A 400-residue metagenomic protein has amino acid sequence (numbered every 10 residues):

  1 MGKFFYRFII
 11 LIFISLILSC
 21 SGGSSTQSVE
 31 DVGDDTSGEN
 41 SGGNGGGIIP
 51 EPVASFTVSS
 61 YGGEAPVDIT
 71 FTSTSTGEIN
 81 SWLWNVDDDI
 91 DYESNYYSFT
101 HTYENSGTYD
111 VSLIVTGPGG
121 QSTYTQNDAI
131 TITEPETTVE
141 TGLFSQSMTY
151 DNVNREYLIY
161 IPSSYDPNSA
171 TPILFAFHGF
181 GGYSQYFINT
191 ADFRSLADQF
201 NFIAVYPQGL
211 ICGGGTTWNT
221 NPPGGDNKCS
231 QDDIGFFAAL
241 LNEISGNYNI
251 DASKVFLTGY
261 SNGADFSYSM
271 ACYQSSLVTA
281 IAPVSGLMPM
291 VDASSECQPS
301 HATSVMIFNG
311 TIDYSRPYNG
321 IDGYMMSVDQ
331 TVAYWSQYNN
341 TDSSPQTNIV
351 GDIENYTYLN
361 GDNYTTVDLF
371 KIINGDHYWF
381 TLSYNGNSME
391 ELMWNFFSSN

Functional and structural regions predicted by a protein language model:
M1-I9: Bacterial N-terminal signal peptides that target proteins for export
L16-S19: C-terminal motif of bacterial Sec signal peptides marking the signal peptidase cleavage site
S24-G47, Y124-Q126, T131-I173, Q199 (+6 more regions): A domain-start/cap signature at the N-terminus of enzymes
Q27-T137: Extracellular/lumenal mature domains of secreted and surface-exposed proteins
L143-F144, M148-I161, N168-F256, Y260 (+4 more regions): Serine-hydrolase catalytic machinery in alpha/beta-hydrolase-like enzymes
F175-G181, S285, N309-G310, I373: The conserved beta1-alpha1 loop
T279-N363: The feature captures the conserved acid-bearing segment of alpha/beta-hydrolase catalytic domains
G386-N400: Catalytic active-site module of serine/aspartate enzymes centered on a nucleophile-bearing elbow/loop
